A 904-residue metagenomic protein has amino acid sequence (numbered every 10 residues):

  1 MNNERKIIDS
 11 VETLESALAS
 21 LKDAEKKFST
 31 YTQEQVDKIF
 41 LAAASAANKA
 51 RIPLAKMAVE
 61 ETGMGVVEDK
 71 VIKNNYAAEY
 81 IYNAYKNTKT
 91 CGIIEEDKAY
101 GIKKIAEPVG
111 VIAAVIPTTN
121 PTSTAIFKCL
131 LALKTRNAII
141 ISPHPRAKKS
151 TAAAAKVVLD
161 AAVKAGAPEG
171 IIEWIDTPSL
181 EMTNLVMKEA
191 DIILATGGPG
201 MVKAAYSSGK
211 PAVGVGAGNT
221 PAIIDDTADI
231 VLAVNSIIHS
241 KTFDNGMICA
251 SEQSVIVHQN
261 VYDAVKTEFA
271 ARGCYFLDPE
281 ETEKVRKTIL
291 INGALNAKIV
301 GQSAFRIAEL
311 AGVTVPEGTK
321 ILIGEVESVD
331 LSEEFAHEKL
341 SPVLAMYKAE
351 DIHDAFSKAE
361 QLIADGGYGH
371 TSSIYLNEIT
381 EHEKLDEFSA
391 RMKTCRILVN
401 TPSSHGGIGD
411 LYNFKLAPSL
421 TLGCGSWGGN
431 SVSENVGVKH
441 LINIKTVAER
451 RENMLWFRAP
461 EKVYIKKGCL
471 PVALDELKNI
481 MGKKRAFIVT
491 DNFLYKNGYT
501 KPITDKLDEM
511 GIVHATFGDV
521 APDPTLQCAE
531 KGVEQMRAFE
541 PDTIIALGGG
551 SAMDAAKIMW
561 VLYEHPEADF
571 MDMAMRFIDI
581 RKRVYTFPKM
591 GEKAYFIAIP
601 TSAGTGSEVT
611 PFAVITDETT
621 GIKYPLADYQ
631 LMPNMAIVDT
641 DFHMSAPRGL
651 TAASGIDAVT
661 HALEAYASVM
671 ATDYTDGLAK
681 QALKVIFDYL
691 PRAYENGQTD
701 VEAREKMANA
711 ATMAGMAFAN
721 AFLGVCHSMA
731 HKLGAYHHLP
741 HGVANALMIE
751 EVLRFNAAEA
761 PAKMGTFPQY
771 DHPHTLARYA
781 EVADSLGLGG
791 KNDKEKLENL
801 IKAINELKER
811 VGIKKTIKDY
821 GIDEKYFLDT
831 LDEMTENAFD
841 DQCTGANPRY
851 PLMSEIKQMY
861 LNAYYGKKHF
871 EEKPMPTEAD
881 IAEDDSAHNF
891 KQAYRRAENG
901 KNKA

Functional and structural regions predicted by a protein language model:
N2-K103, L131, A271: N-terminal Rossmann-like NAD(P)+-binding subdomain of aldehyde/semialdehyde dehydrogenases
N3, S29, V313-N453: Conserved C-terminal structural/oligomerization subdomain of aldehyde/semialdehyde dehydrogenase
I8-V11, I126, V202-D330, S357 (+1 more regions): ALDH superfamily catalytic-core signature
K89, A154, Q527-D641: Glycine/threonine-rich beta-strand-loop-alpha-helix active-site module that forms ligand/phosphate-binding
I93-L232: Rossmann-like NAD(P) dinucleotide-binding subdomain of oxidoreductase/dehydrogenase enzymes
D263, A271, V609-A721: Carboxylate- and glycine-rich phosphate/diphosphate-binding segment that chelates Mg2+/Mn2+
L455-T543, I817-K818: ATP/NTP phosphate-donor binding region
Y736-F827, G845, H869-F870, P874-E878 (+1 more regions): Gly/Pro-rich interdomain helix-loop hinge
